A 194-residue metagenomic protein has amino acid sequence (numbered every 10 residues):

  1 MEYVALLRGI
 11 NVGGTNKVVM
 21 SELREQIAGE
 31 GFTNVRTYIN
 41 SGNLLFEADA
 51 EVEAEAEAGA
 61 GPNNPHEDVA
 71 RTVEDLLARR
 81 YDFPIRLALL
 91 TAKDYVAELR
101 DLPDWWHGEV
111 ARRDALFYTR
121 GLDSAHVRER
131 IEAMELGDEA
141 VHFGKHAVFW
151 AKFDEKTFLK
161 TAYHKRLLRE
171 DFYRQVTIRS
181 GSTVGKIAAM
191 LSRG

Functional and structural regions predicted by a protein language model:
M1-S41, L45-E53, G59-G194: Surface-exposed, charge/polar-rich loops and edge strands
